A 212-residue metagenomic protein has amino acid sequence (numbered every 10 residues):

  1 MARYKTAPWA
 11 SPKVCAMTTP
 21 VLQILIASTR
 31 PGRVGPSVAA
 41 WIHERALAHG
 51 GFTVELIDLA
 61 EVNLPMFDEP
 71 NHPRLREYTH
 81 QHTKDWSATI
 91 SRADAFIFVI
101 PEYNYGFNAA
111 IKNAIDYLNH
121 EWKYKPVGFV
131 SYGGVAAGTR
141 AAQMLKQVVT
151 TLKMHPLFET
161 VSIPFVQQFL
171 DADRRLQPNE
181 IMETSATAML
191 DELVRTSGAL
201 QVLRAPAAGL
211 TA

Functional and structural regions predicted by a protein language model:
K5, W9-I100, Y105-N113, L176-T187 (+1 more regions): N-terminal beta1-alpha1-beta2 submodule of the flavodoxin-like/Rossmannoid cofactor-binding fold
T18-I24, Y124-P126, P164-D173: A short small-residue
W41-H49, Y117, E121, V148-T151: Alpha-helical structural signal in soluble globular domains
E55-M66, H120, L152-D173: Mobile beta-alpha loop/short-helix "lid" or hinge segments that flank ligand
N71-H72, N119, T150-K153, G198: A generic structural signal for secondary-structure junctions that act as hinges or helix/strand caps at the edges
N108-Y124: Rossmann-fold NAD(P) dinucleotide-binding segment
K123-Q167, E180-S185: Short, glycine-/small-residue-rich phosphate/pyrophosphate-handling segment
